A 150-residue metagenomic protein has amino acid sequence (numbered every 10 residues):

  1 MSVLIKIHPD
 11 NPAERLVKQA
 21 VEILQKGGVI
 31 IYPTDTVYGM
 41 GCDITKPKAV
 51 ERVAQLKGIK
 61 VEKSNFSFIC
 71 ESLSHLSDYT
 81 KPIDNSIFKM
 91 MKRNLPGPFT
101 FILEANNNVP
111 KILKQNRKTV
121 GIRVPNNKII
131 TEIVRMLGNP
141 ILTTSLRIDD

Functional and structural regions predicted by a protein language model:
M1-D150: Active-site-adjacent structural elements in enzyme catalytic cores
